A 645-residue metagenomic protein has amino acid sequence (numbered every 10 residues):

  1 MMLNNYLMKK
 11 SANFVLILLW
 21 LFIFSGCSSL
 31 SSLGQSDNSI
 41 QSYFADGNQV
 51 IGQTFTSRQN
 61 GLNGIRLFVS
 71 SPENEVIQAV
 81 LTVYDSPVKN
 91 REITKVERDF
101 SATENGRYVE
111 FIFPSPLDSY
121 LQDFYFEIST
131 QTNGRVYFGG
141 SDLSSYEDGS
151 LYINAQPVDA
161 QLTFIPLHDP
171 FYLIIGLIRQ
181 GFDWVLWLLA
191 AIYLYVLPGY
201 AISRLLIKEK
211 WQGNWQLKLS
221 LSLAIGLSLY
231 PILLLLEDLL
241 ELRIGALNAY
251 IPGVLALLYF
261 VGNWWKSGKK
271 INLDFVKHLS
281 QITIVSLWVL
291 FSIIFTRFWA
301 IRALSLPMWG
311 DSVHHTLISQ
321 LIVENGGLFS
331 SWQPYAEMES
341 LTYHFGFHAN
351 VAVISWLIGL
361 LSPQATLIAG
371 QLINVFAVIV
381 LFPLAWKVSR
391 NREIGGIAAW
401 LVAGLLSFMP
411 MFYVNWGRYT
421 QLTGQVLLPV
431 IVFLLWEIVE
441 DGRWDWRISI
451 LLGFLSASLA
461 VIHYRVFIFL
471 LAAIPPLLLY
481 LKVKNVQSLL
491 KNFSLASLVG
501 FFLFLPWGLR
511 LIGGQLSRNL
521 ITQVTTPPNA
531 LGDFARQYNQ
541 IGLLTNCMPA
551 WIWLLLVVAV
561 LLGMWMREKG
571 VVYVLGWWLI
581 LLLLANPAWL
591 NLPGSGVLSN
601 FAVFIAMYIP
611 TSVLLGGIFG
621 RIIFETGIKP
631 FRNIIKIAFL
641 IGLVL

Functional and structural regions predicted by a protein language model:
Y6-F22, S494-F501, F619-L645: Signature aromatic-anchored transmembrane alpha helix within multi-pass, membrane-resident enzymes that catalyze glycan
N13, I17-W20, S25-S29, Q161-K277: Membrane-embedded, hydrophobic transmembrane alpha-helices
G26-E92, F100-D123, S129-L177: Beta-sheet-rich sandwich/jelly-roll-like modules and their strand-loop junctions
R179, M308-D311, N415-Y419, L459-V558 (+1 more regions): Transmembrane catalytic cores of multi-pass membrane glycosyltransferases and polysaccharide-assembly enzymes
D183-P198, G424-Q425, R465, L505-W507 (+3 more regions): Alpha-helical transmembrane segments at the extracellular/periplasmic loop-to-helix junctions of multi-pass membrane
I271-S280, R392-E393, G442-W446, L481-S494 (+2 more regions): Membrane-interface helix-loop-helix junctions at transmembrane boundaries of multi-pass membrane enzymes, predominantly
W288-L427: Active-site lumenal/periplasmic loops and adjacent helix-entry segments of GT-C-fold, multi-pass membrane
R447-H463: Membrane-interface alpha helices of multi-pass inner-membrane proteins
